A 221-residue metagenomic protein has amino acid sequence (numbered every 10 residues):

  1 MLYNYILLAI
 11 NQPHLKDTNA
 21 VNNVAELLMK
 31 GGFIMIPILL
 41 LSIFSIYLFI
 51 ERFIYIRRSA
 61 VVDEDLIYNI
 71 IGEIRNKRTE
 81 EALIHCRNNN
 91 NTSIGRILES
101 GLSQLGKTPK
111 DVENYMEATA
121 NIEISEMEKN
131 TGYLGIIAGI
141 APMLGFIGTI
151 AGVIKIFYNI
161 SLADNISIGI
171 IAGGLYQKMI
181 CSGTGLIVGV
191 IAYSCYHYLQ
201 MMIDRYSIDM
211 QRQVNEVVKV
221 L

Functional and structural regions predicted by a protein language model:
M1-K30: Short, strongly hydrophobic alpha-helical membrane anchors
A20, E26-G32, E126-G132, I136: Juxtamembrane loop-transmembrane helix junctions in multi-pass integral membrane proteins, especially the extracellular
N22-I56, I180-I187: Hydrophobic alpha-helical transmembrane segments
L28, I38-L41, T131, G135-I137 (+4 more regions): Small-residue packing motifs within transmembrane alpha-helices
G32, I46, A82, L98 (+3 more regions): Residue-level signature of catalytic and energy-coupling elements of molecular machines, predominantly ATP/GTP-dependent
A60-I147, A151-N165, S194-L221: Predominantly long cytosolic amphipathic alpha-helical stalk/bundle segments
G169-Q200: Pore-lining and gate-forming transmembrane alpha-helices of multi-pass membrane transport proteins
